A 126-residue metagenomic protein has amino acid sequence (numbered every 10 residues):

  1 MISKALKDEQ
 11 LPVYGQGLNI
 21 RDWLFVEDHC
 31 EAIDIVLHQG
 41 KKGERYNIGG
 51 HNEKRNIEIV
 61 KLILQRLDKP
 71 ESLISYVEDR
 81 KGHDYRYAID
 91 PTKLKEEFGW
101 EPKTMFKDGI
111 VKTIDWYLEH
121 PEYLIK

Functional and structural regions predicted by a protein language model:
I2-K126: C-terminal substrate-binding subdomain of Rossmann-fold SDR/epimerase-dehydratase oxidoreductases
